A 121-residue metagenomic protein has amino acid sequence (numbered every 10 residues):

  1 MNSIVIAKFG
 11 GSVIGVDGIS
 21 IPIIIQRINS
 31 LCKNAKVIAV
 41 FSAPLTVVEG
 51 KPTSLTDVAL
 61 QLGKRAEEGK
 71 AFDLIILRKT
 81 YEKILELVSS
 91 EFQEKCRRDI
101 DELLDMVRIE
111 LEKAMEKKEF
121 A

Functional and structural regions predicted by a protein language model:
M1-A121: Nucleotide/pyrophosphate-binding catalytic subdomain
